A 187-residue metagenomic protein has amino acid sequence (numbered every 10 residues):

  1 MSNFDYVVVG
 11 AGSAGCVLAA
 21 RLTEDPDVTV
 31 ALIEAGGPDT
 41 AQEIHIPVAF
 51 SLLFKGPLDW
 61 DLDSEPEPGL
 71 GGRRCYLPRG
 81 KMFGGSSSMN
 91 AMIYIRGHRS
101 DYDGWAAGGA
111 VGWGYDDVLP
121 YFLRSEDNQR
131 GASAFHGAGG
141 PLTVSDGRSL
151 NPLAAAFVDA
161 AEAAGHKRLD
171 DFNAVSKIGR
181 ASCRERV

Functional and structural regions predicted by a protein language model:
M1-R184: N-terminal redox-cofactor-binding region of secreted/periplasmic oxidoreductases
